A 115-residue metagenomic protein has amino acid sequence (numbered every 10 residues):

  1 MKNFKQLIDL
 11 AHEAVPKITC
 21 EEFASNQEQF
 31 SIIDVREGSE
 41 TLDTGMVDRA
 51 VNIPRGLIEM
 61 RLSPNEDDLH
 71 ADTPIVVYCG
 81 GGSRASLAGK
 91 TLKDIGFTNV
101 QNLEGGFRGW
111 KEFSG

Functional and structural regions predicted by a protein language model:
M1-S31, V35-V76, S83-G115: Rhodanese-like catalytic fold shared by cysteine-dependent sulfurtransferases and DSP/PTP-type phosphatases
